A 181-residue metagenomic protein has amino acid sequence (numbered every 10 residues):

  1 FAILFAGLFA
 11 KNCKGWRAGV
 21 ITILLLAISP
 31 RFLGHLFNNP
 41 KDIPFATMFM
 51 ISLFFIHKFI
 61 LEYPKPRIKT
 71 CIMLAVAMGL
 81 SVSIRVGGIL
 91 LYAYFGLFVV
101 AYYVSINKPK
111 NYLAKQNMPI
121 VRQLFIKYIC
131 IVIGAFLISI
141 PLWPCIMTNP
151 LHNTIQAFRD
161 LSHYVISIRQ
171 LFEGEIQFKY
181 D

Functional and structural regions predicted by a protein language model:
A6-I28, T47, K65-K69: Transmembrane-helix signature of polytopic, membrane-embedded enzymes that assemble or transfer cell-envelope glycans
G19, D42, R67-L74, G87 (+2 more regions): Residue-level signature of transmembrane alpha-helical entry/exit and packing/kink sites in multi-pass membrane
T22-A27, G34, M50, F54 (+2 more regions): Short helix- or helix-capping micro-motifs that position conserved polar/aromatic residues at function-defining sites
F37-P44: Short acidic/glycine- and proline-prone juxtamembrane loop motifs at membrane-interface regions of multi-pass membrane
F45-L53, M73, Y94: Hydrophobic core segments of transmembrane alpha-helices in multi-pass, intramembrane catalytic enzymes
S52-T70: Membrane-interface transmembrane helices that cradle and orient dolichyl/undecaprenyl
L80, A93, F98-D181: Transmembrane-lumen/periplasm boundary regions of multi-pass, lipid-linked membrane glycan transferases
